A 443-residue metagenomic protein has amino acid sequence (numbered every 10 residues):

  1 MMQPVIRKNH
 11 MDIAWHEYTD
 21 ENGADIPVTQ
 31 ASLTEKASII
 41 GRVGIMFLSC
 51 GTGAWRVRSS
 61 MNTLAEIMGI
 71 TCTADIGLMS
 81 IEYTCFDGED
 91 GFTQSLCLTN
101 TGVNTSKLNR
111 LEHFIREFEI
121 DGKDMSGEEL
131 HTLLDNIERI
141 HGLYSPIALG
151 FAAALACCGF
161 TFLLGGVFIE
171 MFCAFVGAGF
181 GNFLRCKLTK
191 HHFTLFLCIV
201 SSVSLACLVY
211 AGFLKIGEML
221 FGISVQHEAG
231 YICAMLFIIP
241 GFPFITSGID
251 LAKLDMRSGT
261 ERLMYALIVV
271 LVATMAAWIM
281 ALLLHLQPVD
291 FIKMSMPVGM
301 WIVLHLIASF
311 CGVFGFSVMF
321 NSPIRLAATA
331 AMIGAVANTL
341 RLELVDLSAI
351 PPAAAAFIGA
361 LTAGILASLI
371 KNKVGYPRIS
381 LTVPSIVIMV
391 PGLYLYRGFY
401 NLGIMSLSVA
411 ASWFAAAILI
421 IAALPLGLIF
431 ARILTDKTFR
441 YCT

Functional and structural regions predicted by a protein language model:
M1-T132, N136-E138: Soluble N-terminal domains of membrane-associated systems
F118-T132, I147-C157, F175-R185, A281-P288 (+3 more regions): Hydrophobic, membrane-facing alpha-helical anchors
G142-T246, M319-F320, I324, T329: Core alpha-helical transmembrane segments of integral membrane proteins
G159-L164, F180-L188, L205, V209-G217 (+8 more regions): Alpha-helical membrane-inserting segments
T161-G177, Q226-P240, I292-A308, S348-T362 (+1 more regions): Structural signature of hydrophobic alpha-helical transmembrane segments
G217-Q226, L284-V298, N401-S412: Membrane-interface helix termini and inter-helical loops of multi-pass transporters
G230-M235, T246-D250, L254-V270, T329-T443: C-terminal transmembrane helix-loop-helix hairpin of multi-pass membrane proteins
F237-F242, Y265-A349: Generic multipass alpha-helical transmembrane bundles of integral membrane proteins
